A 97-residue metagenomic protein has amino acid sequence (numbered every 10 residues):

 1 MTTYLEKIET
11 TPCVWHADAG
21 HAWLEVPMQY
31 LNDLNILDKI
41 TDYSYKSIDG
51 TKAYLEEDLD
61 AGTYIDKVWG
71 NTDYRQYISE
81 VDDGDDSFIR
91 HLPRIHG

Functional and structural regions predicted by a protein language model:
M1-P12, A17, H21, I40-S44 (+1 more regions): Acidic/histidine-enriched, beta-strand-rich ligand/metal-binding domains
L5, A53-Y54: Alpha-helical interaction segments
A17-A22, A53, A61: A sequence-composition feature that detects small, non-aromatic residues
G20-D49: A short, structured beta-strand/loop element
Y54-G97: Short, compact, well-ordered microdomains
